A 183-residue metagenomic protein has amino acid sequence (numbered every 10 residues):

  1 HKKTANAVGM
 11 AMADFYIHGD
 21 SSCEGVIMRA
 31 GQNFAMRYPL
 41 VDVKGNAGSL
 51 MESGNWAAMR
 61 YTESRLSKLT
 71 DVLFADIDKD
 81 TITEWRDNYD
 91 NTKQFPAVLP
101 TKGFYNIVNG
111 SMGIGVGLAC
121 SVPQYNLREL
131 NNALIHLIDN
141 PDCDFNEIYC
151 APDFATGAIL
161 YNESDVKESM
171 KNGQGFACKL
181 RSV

Functional and structural regions predicted by a protein language model:
H1-N172: Catalytic phosphate-handling regions of large nucleic-acid enzymes and associated NTPases
A177-V183: Gly/Lys-enriched N-terminal cap/neck module of very large, oligomeric protein machines
